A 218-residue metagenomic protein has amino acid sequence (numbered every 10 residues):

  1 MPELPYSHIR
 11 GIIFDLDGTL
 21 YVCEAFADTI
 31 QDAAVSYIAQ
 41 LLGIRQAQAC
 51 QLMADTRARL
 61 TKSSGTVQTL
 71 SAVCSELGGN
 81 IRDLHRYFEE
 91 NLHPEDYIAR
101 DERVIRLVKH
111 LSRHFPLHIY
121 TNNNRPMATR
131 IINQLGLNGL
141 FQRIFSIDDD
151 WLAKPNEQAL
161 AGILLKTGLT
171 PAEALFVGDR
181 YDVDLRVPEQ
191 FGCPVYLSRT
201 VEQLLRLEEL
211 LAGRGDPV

Functional and structural regions predicted by a protein language model:
M1-I12, R82, I105-K109, F115-V218: Asp-based, Mg2+/Mn2+-dependent phosphohydrolase catalytic module
P2-E102: N-terminal helical cap/lid subdomain that shapes the substrate entry/recognition surface in HAD-like hydrolases
